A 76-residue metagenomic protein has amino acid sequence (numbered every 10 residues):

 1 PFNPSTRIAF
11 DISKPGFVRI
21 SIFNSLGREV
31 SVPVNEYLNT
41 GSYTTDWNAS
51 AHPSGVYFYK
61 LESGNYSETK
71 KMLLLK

Functional and structural regions predicted by a protein language model:
F2-K76: C-terminal outer-membrane/trafficking sorting elements
